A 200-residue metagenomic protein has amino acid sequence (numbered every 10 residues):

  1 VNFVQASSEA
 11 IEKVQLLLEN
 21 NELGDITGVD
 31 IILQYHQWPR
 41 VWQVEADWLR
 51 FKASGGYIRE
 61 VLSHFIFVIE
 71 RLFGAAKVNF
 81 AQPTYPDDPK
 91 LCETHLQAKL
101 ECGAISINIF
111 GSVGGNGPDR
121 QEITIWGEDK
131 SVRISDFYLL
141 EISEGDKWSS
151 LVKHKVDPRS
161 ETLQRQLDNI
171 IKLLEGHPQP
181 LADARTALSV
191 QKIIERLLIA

Functional and structural regions predicted by a protein language model:
Q5-F80, D87-D88: Predominantly a Rossmann-like dinucleotide-binding segment in NAD(P)-dependent oxidoreductases
A10-I11, F65-I66, L163-D168, I194-E195: A general structural signal for well-ordered alpha-helical segments in protein cores
I11-K13, W38-V44, L91-T94, Q121-E122 (+2 more regions): Short aromatic-enriched loop/helix-cap "lid" or pocket-rim segments at secondary-structure transitions that line
N20, N169-A200: C-terminal helix-rich "cap/oligomerization" subdomain common to oxidoreductases
E60-V61, I66-L139, L167-H177: Contiguous beta-strand/loop segments that form the cofactor/metal-binding neighborhood of enzyme cores
G117-I123, S143-K147, L151-K153: A short, polar/proline- and glycine-enriched secondary-structure boundary/capping micro-motif
I134, H154-D168, A182: Active-site loop of classical SDR/Rossmann-like NAD(P)-dependent oxidoreductases, centered on the catalytic Tyr-X3-Lys
